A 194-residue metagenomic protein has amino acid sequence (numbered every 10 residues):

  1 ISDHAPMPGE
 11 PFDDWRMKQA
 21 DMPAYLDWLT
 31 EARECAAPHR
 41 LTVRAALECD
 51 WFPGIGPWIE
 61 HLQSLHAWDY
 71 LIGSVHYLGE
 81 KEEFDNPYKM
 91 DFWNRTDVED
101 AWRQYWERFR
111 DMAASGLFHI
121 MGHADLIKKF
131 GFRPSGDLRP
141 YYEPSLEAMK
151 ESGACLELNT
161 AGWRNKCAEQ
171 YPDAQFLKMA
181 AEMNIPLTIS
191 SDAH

Functional and structural regions predicted by a protein language model:
I1-F84, Y88-D100: A metal-dependent hydrolase metal-coordination microenvironment
H4, I185-H194: Short acidic/histidine-rich active-site segments
G9-P11, I55, G131-F132, C167-A168 (+1 more regions): Short Asp/Glu-rich motifs
T42, C155, P186: Residue-level detector of anion-binding/catalytic polar loops
A45, I120, L187-I189: Residue-level marker for buried hydrophobic side chains located in beta-strands that build the well-ordered beta-sheet
C49-W51, G162-N165, A193-H194: Short histidine/acidic/glycine/proline-rich micro-motifs that form metal- and phosphate-coordinating active-site loops
G73-M183: Domain-core and long-helix interface of multi-subunit machines
